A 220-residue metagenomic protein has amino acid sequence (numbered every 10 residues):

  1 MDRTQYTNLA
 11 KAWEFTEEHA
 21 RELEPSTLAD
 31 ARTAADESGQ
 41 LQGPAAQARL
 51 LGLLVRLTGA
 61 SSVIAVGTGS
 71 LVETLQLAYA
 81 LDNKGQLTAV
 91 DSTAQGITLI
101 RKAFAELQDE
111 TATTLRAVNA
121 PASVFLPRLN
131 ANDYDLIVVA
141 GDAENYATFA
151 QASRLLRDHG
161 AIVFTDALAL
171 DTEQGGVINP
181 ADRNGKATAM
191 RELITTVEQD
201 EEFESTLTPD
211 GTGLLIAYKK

Functional and structural regions predicted by a protein language model:
M1-L136, A143-A161, A167-K220: A short alpha-helical cap/connector motif
